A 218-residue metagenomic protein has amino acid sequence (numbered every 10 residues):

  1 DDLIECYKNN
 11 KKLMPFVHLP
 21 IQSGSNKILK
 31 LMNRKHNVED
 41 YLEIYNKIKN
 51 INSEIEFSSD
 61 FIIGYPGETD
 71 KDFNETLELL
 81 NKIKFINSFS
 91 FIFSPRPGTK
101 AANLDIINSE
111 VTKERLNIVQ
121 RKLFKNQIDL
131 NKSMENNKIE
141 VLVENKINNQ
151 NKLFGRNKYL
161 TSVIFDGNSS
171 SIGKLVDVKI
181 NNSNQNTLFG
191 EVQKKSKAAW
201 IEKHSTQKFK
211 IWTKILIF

Functional and structural regions predicted by a protein language model:
D1-N87, F93, P97-V111: Conserved non-cysteine loop/helix-boundary elements of the Radical SAM core domain that shape
N46, N87-S88, L130, E140: Bulky hydrophobic/aromatic packing residues
P95, A102-H204, K208-F218: Terminal RNA-binding accessory module
